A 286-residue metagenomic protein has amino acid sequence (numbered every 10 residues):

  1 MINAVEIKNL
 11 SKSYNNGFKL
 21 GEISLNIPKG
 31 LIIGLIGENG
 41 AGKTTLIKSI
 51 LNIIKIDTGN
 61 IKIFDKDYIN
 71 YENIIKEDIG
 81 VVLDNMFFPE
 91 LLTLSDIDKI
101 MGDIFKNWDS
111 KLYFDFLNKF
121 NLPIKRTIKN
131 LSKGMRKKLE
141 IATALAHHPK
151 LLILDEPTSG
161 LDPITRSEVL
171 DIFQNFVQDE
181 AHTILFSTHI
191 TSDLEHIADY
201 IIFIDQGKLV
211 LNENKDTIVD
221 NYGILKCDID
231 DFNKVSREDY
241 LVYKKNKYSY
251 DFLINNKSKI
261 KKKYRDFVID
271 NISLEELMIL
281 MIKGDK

Functional and structural regions predicted by a protein language model:
M1-I23, K29, E72: A short, flexible loop at the N-terminus of ABC-type nucleotide-binding domains that lies
G37-G42: Walker A (P-loop) phosphate-binding loop of ABC-type ATPase nucleotide-binding domains
L51: Helix-to-loop junction immediately C-terminal to a conserved catalytic motif
G59-N70, I74-I75: Conserved ABC transporter NBD signature motif
L83-L139: ABC-family P-loop ATPase nucleotide-binding domains
L152-E156, L161: Catalytic Walker B motif of ABC-type/P-loop ATPase nucleotide-binding domains
L170-I254: ABC transporter nucleotide-binding domain
